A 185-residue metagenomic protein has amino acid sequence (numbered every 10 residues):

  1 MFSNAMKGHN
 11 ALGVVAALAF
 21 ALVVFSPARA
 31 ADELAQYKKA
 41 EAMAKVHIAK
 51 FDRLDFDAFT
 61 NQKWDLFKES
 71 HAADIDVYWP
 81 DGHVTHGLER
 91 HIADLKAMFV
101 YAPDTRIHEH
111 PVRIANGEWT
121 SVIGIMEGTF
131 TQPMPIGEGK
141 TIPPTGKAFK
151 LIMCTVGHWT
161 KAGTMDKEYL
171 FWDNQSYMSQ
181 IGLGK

Functional and structural regions predicted by a protein language model:
F2-V15: Bacterial N-terminal signal peptides that target proteins for export
G13-V24: Bacterial N-terminal signal peptides
P27-E69, A73: Short, low-complexity N-terminal intrinsically disordered segments enriched in polar/charged residues
A31-L34, L151, T164-K185: Low-complexity, intrinsically disordered terminal/linker segments enriched in charged and Gly/Pro repeats
W64-I125, T129-Q132: A solvent-exposed, acidic/Ser-Thr-rich amphipathic alpha-helical stretch
I125-K161: Exposed beta-sheet edge and beta->alpha loop/turn motif
